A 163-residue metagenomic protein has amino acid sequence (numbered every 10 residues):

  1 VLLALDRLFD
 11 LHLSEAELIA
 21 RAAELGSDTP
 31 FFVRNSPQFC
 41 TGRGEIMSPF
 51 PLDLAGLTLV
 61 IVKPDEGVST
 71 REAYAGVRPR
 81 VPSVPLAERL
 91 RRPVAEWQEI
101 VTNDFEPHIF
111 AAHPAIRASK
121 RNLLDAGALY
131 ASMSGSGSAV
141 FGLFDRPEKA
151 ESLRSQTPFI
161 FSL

Functional and structural regions predicted by a protein language model:
V1-E15: DPxDG-like acidic metal-binding loop motif
R7-D10, A23, R78: Amphipathic alpha-helical interaction elements
L13-E24, K120, E151-L153: Short, well-structured alpha-helical segments that form the helix of a local strand-helix-strand
R34-Y130, D145-T157, S162-L163: Conserved, helical-rich catalytic subdomain that frames metal- and/or nucleotide-binding sites in enzyme alpha/beta
M133-S138: Glycine-rich beta-strand-to-loop/alpha-helix junction loops that act as flexible
A139-D145: Short beta-strand->loop micro-motif that forms the acidic, two-metal-ion catalytic signature in nucleotide-processing
